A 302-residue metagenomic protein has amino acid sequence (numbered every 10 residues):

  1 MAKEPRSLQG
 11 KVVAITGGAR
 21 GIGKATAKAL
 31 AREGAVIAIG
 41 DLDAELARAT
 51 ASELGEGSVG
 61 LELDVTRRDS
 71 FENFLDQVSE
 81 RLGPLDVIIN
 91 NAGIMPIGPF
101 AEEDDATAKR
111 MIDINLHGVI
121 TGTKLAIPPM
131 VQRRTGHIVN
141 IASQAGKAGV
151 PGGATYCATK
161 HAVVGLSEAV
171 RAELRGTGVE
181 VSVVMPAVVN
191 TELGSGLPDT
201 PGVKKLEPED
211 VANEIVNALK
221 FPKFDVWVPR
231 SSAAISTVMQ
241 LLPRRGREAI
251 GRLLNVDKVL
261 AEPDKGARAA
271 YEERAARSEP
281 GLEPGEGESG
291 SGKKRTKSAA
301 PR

Functional and structural regions predicted by a protein language model:
P5-V36: Canonical Rossmann dinucleotide-binding motif of NAD(H)/NADP(H)-dependent dehydrogenases/reductases, specifically
A44-E45, L63-N73, D105: The beta1-alpha1 cofactor-binding region of Rossmann-like NAD(H)/NADP(H)-dependent oxidoreductases
E56, Q77-I88, P96: A glycine-rich helix->loop->beta "capping" turn within Rossmann-like NAD(P)(H)-dependent oxidoreductase domains
P99-F100, D104-I112: Substrate-binding pocket helix/loop in short-chain dehydrogenase/reductase
T123, T159: Active-site helix of classical SDR
S143: Residue(s) in the substrate-gating loop at a strand-loop-helix junction that position the organic substrate next
V183, D199-S236: C-terminal helical subdomain
